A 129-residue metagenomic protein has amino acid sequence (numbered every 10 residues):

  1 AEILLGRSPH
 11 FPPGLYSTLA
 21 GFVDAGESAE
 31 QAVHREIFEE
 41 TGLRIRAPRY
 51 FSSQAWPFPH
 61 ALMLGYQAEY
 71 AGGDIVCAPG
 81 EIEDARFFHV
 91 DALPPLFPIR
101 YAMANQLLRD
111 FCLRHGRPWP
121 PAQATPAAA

Functional and structural regions predicted by a protein language model:
A1-T18, F22-V23, R44-I45, A68-Y70: N-terminal strand-loop-strand
P12-Y16, A78-A129: Nudix hydrolase/Nudix homology domain
L19, V33, I37: Hydrophobic alpha-helical positions that pack around
E27: Surface-exposed, charge/polar-rich loops and edge strands
E39-R44, G73-I75, P118: Secondary-structure transition/capping motifs at alpha-helix termini and the adjoining loop/turn into the next element
Q54-C77: Active-site-adjacent beta-strand/loop module that shapes the phosphate/pyrophosphate-binding cleft
